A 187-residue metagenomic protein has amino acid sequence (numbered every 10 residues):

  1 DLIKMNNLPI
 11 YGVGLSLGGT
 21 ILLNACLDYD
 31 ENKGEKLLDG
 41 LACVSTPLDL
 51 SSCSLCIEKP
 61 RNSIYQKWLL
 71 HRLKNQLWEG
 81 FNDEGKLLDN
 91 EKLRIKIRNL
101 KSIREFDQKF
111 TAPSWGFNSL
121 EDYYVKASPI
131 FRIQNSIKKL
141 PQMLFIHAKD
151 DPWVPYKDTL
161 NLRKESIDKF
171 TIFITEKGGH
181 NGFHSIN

Functional and structural regions predicted by a protein language model:
D1-P9: Conserved acidic catalytic loop of the alpha/beta-hydrolase fold
P9-S114: Alpha/beta-hydrolase-fold enzymes
G34-K36, I133-K139, R163-I167: Short, conserved loop/helix-junction motifs that constitute active-site signature segments in enzyme catalytic cores
L41, K169-I174: Conserved beta-strand scaffold positions in the cores of enzyme catalytic domains, especially in NTP/NDP-utilizing
K109-Q134: Active-site nucleophile elbow and catalytic-triad environment of alpha/beta-hydrolase enzymes
S128, R132-Q134, A148, P152-D158: Conserved alpha/beta-hydrolase "acid-adjacent" motif
K139, L144-H147, D151: Short beta-strand/loop motif that positions the catalytic acidic residue of the alpha/beta-hydrolase fold
I172, G178-I186: Catalytic histidine-centered segment of alpha/beta-hydrolase-like enzymes
